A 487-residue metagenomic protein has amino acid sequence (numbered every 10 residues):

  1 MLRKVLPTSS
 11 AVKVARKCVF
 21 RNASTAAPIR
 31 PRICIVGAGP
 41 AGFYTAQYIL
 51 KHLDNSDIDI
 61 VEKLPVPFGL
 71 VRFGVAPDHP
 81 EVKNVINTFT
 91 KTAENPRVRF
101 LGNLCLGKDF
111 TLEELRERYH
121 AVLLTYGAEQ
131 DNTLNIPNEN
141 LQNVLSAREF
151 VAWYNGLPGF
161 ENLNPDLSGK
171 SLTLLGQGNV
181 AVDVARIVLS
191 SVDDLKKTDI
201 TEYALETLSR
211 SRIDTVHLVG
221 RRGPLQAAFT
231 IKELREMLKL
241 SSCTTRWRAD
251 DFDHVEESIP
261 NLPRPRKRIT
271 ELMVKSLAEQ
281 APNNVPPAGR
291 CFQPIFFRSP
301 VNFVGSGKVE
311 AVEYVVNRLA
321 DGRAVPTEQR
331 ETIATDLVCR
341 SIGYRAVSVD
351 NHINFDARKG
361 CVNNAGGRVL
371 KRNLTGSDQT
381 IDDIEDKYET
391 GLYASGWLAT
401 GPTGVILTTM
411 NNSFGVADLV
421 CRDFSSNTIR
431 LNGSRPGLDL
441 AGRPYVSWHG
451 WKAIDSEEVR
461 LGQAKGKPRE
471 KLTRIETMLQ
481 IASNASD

Functional and structural regions predicted by a protein language model:
M1-R30, D487: N-terminal mitochondrial targeting presequence
R32-N55, A181-V188: N-terminal Rossmann-like FAD-binding beta1-loop-alpha1 element of flavoenzymes
S56-I60, V182, R186-E331, D350 (+2 more regions): Dinucleotide-binding/catalytic capping subdomain of oxidoreductase cores
P65-A121, K267-A288: N-terminal Rossmann-like dinucleotide/flavin-binding domain of flavoprotein oxidoreductases that bind FAD/FMN
T88-V144, V301-E313: Feature captures the FAD/FMN-dependent oxidoreductase FAD-binding
D131-R210, C361-T375: Glycine-rich dinucleotide-binding loop and its adjacent helix/turn
Q142, R372-D487: C-terminal, flexible cofactor-proximal segment of oxidoreductases
N143-E161, F303, K308, A320-T400: FAD-site-proximal beta/loop scaffold in flavoenzymes
